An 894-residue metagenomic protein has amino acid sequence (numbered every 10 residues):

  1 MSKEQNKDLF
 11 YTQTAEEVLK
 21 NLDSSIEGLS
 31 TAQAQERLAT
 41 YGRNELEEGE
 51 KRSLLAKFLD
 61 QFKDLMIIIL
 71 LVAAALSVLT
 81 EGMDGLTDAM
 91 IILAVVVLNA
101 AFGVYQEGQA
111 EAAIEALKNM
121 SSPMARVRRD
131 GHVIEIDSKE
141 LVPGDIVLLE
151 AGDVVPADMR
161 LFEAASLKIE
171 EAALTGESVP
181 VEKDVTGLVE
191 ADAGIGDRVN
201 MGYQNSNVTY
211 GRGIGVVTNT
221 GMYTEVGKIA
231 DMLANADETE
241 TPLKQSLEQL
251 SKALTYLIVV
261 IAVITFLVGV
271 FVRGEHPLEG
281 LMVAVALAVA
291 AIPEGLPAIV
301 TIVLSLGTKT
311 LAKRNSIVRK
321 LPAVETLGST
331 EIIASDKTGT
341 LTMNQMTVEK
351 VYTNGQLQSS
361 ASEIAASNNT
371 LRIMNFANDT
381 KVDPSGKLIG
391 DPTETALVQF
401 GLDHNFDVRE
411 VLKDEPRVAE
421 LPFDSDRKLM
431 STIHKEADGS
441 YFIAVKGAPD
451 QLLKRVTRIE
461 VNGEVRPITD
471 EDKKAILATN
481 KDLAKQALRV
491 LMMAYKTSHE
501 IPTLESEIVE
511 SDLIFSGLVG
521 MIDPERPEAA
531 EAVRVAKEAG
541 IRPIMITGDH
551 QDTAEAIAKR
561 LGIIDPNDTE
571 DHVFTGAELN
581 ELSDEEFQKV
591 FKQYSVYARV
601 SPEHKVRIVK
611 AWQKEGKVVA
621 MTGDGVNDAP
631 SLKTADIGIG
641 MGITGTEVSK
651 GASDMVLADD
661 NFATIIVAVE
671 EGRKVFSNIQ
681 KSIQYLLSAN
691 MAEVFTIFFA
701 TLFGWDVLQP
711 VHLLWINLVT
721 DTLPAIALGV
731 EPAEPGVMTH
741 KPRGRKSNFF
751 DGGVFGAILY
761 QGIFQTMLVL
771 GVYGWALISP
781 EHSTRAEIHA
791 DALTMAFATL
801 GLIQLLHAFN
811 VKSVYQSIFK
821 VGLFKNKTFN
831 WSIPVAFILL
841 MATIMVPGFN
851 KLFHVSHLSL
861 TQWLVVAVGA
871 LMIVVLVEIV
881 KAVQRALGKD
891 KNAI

Functional and structural regions predicted by a protein language model:
M1-P742, S747-F750, I763, I778 (+3 more regions): Conserved cytosolic headpiece of P-type ATPases
M83, A757-V772: Alpha-helical transmembrane segments of multi-pass integral membrane proteins
T720, T794-A808: Generic alpha-helical transmembrane segments
Y773-L777: Membrane-interface module
R785: Extended substrate/RNA-proximal surfaces in nucleic-acid metabolism proteins
I788-L793: Transmembrane alpha-helix entry/boundary detector in multi-pass membrane proteins
V811: A C-terminal functional module that forms or caps the active site or interfaces directly with catalytic machinery
